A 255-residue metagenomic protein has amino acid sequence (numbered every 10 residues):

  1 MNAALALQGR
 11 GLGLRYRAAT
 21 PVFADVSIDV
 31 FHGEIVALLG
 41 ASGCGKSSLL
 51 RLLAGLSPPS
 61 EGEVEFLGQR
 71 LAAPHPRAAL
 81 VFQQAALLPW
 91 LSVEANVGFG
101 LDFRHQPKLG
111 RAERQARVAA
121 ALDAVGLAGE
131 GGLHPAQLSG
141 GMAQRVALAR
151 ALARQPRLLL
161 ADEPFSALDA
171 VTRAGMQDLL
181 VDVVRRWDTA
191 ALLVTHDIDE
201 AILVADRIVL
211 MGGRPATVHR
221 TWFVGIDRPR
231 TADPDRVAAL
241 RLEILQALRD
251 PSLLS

Functional and structural regions predicted by a protein language model:
L39-A41: The feature captures the beta-strand-to-loop junction immediately N-terminal to the Walker
A54: Helix-to-loop junction immediately C-terminal to a conserved catalytic motif
G62-P74: Conserved ABC transporter NBD signature motif
L91-G100: Short coil-to-helix segment of the ABC ATPase nucleotide-binding domain corresponding to the Q-loop/switch region
D102, L109-E130, D182: Conserved ABC ATPase "signature" region
L133-A136, R154: Conserved signature/switch motifs of ABC ATPase nucleotide-binding domains
L159-D162: Catalytic Walker B motif of ABC-type/P-loop ATPase nucleotide-binding domains
